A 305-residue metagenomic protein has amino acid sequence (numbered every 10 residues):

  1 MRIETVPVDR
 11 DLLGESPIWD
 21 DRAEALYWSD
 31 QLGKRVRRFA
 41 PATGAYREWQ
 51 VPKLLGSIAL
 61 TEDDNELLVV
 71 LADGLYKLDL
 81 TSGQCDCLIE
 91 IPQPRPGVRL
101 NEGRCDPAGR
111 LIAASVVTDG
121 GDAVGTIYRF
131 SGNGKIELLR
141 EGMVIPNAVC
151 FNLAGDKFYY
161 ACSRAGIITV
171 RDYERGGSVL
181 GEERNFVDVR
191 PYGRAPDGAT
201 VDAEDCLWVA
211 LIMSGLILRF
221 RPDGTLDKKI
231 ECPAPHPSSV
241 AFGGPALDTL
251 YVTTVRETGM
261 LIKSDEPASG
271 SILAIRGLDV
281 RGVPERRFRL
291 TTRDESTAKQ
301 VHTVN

Functional and structural regions predicted by a protein language model:
R2-V8, G44-Q50, D86-Q93, K135-E141 (+2 more regions): A short beta-strand motif characteristic of beta-propeller blades
D9-A23, P52-V70, P94-R110, L139-K157 (+3 more regions): Beta-rich, blade/repeat-based domains predominating in secreted/periplasmic proteins but also intracellular
D20-D21, L26-Q31, L67-D73, L111-G121 (+3 more regions): Conserved beta-strand positions in repeat-built beta-propeller and related beta-rich domains
R35-R37, G74-Y76, G125-Y128, I167-T169 (+2 more regions): A short loop-to-beta-strand structural motif that recurs across blades of beta-propeller domains
Q84-E141: Hydrophobic alpha-helical segments and helix pairs
I167, D188-T225: Loop/turn-rich, solvent-exposed surfaces of beta-rich toroidal or solenoidal domains
R171-V179, G277-G282: Short loop/turn segments immediately following beta-strands, especially the blade-tip and inter-blade linker loops
A241-N305: Blade-level signature of beta-propeller repeat domains, shared across WD40, Kelch, NHL, RCC1 and BNR/Asp-box propellers
